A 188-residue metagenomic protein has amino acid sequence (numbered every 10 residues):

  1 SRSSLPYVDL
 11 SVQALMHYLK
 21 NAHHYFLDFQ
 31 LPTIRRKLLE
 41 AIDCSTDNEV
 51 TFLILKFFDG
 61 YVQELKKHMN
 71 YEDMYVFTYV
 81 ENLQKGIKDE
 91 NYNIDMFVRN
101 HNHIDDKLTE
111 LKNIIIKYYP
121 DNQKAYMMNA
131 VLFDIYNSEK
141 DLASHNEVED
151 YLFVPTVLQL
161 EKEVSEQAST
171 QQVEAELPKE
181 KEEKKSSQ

Functional and structural regions predicted by a protein language model:
S1-Q188: Small-residue-biased structural context
